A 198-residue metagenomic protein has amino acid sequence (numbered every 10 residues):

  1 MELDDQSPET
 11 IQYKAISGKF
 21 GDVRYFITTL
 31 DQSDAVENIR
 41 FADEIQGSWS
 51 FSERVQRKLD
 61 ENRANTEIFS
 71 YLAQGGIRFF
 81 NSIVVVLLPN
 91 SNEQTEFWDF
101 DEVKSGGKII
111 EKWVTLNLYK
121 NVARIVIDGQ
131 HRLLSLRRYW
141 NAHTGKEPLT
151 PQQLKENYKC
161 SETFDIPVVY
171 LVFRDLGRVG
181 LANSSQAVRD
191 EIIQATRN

Functional and structural regions predicted by a protein language model:
M1-A123: N-terminal extension/subdomain marker
F79, P89, W98-N198: Basic- and aromatic-enriched surface patches that contact anionic nucleotides/nucleic acids
